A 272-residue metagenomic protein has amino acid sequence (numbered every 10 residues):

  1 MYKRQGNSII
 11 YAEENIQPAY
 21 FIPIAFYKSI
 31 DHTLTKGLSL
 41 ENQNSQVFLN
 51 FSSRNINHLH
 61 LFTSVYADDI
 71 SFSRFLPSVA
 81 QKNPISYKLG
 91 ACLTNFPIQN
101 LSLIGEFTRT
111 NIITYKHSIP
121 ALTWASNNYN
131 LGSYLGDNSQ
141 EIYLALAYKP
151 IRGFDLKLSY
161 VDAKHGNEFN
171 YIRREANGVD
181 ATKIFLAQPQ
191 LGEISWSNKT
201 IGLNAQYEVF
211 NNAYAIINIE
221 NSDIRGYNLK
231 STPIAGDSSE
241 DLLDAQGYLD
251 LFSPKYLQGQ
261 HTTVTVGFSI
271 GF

Functional and structural regions predicted by a protein language model:
M1-Q5: Conserved small/polar residues in nucleotide/adenosyl-binding loops
G6-I9, E13-F272: Exposed, low-structure sequence patches enriched in small/polar residues
